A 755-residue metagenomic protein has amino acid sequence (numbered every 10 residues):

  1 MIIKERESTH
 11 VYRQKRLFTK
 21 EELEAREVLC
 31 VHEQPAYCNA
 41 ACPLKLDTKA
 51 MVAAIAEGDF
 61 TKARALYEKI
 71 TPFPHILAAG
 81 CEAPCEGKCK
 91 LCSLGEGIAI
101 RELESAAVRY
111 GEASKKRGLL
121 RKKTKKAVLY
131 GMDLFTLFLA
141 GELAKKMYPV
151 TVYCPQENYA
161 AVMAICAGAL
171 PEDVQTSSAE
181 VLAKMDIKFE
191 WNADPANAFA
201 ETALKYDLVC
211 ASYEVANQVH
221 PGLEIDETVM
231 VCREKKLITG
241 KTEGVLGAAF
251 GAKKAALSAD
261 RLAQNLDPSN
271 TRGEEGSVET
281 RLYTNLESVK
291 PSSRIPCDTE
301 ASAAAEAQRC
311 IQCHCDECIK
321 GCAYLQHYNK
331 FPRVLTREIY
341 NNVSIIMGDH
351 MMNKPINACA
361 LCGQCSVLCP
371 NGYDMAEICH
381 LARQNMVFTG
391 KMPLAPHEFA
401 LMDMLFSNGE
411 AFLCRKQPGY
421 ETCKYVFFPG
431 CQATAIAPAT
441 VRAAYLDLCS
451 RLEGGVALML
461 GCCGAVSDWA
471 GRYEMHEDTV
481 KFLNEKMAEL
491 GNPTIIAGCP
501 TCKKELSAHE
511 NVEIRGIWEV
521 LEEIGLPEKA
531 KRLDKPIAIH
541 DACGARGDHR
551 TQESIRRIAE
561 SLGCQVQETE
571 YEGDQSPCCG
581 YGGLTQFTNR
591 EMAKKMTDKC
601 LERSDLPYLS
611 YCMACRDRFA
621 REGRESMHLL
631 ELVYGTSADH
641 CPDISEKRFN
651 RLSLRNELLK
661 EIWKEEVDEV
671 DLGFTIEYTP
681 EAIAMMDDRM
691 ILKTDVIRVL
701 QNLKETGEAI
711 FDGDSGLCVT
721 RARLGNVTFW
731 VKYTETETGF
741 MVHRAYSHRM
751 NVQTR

Functional and structural regions predicted by a protein language model:
M1-G118, E180, I187, A211-A358: Ferredoxin-type iron-sulfur electron-transfer modules and their immediate structural context
A36-N39, K49-D207, N329-E513, N650-R651 (+1 more regions): Iron-sulfur-cluster electron-transfer modules
A127, K236, Y425, P536-I537: Conserved hydrophobic helix-helix packing surfaces used for dimerization/oligomerization
A457, L526-P527, D534-T588: Redox- and metal-dependent alpha/beta enzyme cores, enriched for Fe-S-associated oxidoreductases and cofactor-handling
N484, N589-P607, Y611: A short, acidic, amphipathic alpha-helical segment used as a generic capping/interface helix at domain edges
G498-T501, Y608-C612: Helix N-cap/beta->alpha junction signal
E513-L533, Y571-D574, G623-E657: Short, flexible loop segments at boundaries between secondary-structure elements
H640-I644, R648-R755: Ribonuclease/tRNase effector modules and their secretory precursors
